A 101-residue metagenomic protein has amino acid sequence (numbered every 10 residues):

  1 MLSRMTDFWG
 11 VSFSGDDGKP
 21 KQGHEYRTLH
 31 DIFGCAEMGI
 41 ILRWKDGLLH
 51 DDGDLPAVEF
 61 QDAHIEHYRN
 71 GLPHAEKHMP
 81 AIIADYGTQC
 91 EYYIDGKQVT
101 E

Functional and structural regions predicted by a protein language model:
M1-E101: Glycine/tyrosine- and acidic-biased, solvent-exposed loop/turn segments at the edges of beta-strands
